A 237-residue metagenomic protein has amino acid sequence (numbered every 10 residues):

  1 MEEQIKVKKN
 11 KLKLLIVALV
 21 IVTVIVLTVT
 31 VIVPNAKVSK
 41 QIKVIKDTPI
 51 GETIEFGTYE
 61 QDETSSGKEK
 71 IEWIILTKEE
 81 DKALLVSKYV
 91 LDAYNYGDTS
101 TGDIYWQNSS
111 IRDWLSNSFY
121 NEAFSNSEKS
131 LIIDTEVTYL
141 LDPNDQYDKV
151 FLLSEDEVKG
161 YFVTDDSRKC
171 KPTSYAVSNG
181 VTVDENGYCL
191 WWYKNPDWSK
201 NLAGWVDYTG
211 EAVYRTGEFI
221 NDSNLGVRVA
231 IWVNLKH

Functional and structural regions predicted by a protein language model:
M1-E2: N-terminal intrinsically disordered, acidic low-complexity segments at the extreme N-terminus
I5-I21: N-terminal Sec-pathway targeting helices
I25-D47: Sec-dependent signal peptide cleavage junction
S39-H237: Collagenous Gly-X-Y triple-helix signature in extracellular proteins
